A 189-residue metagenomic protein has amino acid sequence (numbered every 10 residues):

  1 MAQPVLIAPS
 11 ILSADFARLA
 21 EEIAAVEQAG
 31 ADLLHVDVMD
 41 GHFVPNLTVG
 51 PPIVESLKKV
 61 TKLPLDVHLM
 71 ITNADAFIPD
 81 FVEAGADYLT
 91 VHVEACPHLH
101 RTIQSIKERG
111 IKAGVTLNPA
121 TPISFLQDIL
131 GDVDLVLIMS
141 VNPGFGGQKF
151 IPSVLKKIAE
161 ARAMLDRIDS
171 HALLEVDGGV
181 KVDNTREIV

Functional and structural regions predicted by a protein language model:
M1-T90, A95-H98, S105-E108, K112-A113 (+5 more regions): Conserved N-terminal beta1-alpha1 strand-loop-helix module at the mouth
I103-S105, T121: Predominantly soluble domains enriched in secretory-pathway, periplasmic, or organellar proteins
T116-A120: Short gly/ser/thr-rich secondary-structure transition/capping motifs
V141-P143: Short glycine-rich anion-binding loops that position phosphate/pyrophosphate groups of nucleotides and phosphorylated
G179-V189: Acidic, divalent-metal-coordinating active-site segment for phosphoryl/phosphodiester hydrolysis, typified by short
